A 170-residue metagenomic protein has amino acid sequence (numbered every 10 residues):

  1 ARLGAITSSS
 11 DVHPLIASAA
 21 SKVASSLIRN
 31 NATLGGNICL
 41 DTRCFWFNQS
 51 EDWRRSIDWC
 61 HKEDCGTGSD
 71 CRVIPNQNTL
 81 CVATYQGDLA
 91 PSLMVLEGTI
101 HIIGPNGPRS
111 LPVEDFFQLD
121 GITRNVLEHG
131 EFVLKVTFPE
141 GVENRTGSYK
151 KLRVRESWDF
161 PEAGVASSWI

Functional and structural regions predicted by a protein language model:
A1-I170: C-terminal structural segment of proteins
